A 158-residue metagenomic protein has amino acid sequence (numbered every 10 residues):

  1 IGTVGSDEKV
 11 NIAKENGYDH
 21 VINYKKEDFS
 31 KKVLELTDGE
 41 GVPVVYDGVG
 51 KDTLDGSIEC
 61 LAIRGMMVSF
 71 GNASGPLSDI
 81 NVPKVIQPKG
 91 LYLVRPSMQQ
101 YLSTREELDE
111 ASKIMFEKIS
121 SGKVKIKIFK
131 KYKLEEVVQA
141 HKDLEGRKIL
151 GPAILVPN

Functional and structural regions predicted by a protein language model:
I1-N158: Terminal helix/beta-alpha structural elements that buttress the NAD(P)+-binding lobe
